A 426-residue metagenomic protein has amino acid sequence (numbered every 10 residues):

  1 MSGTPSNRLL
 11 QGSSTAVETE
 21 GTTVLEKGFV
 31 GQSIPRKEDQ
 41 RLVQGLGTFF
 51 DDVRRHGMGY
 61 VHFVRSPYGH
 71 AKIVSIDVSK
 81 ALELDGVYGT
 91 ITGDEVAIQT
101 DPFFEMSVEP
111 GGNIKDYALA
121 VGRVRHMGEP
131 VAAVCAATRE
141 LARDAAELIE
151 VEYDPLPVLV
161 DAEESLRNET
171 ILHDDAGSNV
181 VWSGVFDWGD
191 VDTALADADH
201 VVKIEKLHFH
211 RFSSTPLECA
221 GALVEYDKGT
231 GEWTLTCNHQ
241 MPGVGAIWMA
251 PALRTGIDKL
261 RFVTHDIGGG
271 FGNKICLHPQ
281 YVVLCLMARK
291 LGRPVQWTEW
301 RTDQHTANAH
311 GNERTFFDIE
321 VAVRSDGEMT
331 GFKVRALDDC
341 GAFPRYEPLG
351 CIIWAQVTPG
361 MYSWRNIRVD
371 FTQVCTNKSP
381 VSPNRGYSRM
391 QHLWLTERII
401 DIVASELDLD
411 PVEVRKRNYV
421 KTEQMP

Functional and structural regions predicted by a protein language model:
M1-V181: Flexible, low-hydrophobicity surface segments
S2-L9, F103, P110-L141, G221 (+2 more regions): Glycine-rich and small/hydrophobic secondary-structure elements
Q32, E38-R41, P110, S178-A222 (+1 more regions): Glycine-rich loop/linker segments at domain edges
G45, G89-D94, H126, V202-E205 (+5 more regions): General beta-strand structural signal in soluble alpha/beta enzymes
F63-G93, I98, A132-E152, A222-L291 (+3 more regions): Alpha-helical support elements that line or immediately flank enzyme active sites and cofactor-binding pockets
V96, H239-P242, D266-G270, E299-H310 (+2 more regions): Acidic, glycine-rich active-site loops and adjacent beta-strand->loop/helix elements that engage anionic groups
T100-E105, A145-L148, C237, A246-W248 (+6 more regions): Short acidic, glycine/serine/threonine-rich loops at helix termini
R167-L253, Y419-P426: Helix-loop-helix junctions that connect adjacent transmembrane helices in secondary transporters/permeases, recognized
